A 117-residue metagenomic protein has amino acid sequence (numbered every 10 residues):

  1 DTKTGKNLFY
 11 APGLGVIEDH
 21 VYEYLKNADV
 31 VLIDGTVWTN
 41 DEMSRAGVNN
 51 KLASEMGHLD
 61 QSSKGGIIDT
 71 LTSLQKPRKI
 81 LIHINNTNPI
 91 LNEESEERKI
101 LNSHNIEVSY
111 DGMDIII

Functional and structural regions predicted by a protein language model:
T4-N7, G15-G112: Cap/insert and terminal regions of metallo-dependent hydrolase folds
I115-I117: Generic detection of short hydrophobic beta-strand segments and adjacent strand-loop junctions
